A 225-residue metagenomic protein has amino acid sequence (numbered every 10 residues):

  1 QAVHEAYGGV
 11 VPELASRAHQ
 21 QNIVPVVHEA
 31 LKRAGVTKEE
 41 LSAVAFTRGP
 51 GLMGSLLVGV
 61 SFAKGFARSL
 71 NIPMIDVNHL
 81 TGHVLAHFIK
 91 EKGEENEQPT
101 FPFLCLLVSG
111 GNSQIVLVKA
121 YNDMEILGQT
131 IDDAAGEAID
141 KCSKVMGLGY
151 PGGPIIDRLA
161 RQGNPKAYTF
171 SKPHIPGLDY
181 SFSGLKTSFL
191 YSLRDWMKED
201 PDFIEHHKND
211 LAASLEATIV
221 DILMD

Functional and structural regions predicted by a protein language model:
Q1-E40, F46-P50, H83: N-terminal beta-alpha supersecondary unit
A43-A45, S55, Q98, F103-L107: Short glycine-aspartate micro-motif
F46-N71, I89-K90: Short Gly/Thr/Asp-enriched flexible loops that form oxyanion-binding sites at enzyme active sites
A63-V84, T130-D132: Short, acidic/small-residue loops that bind anionic groups at enzyme active sites
V77-F103: Conserved phosphate-binding catalytic cores of ATP/NTP-utilizing and phosphoryl-transfer enzymes
T81, V118-N164, K186-T187, Y191-W196: Glycine-rich phosphate-binding loop plus the immediately following alpha-helix
C105-L107, S113-L117: Short beta-strand scaffold segments in enzyme catalytic cores
R158-D225: A contiguous, well-structured pocket-lining segment that forms one wall/lid of small-molecule binding clefts in soluble
